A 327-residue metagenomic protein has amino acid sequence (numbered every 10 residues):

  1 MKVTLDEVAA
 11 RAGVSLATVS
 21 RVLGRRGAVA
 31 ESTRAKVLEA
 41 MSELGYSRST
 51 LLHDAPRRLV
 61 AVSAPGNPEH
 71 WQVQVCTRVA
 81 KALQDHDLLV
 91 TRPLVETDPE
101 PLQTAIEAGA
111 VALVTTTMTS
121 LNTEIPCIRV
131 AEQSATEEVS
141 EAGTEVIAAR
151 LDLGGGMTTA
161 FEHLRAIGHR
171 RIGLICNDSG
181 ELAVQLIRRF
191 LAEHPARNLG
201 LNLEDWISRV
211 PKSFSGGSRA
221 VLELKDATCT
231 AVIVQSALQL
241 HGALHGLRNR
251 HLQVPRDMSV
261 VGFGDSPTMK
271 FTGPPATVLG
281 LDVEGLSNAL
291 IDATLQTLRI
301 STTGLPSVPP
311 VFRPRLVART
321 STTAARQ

Functional and structural regions predicted by a protein language model:
M1-P56, R326: N-terminal helix-turn-helix DNA-binding module of bacterial transcription factors
T18-S20, L52-P68, R171-D178: Short beta-strand segments enriched in small/hydrophobic residues
R57-E162: Alpha-helical recognition/docking segments in bacterial nutrient-uptake and carbohydrate-utilization systems
A61, I106-T117, R171-C176, I207 (+2 more regions): Periplasmic-binding protein-like
L83-V95, G173-L174, R189, E193-S215: Short beta-strand elements in bilobed, periplasmic/extracellular small-molecule ligand-binding domains
S134-E137, A142-L174, V184, F214-L222 (+2 more regions): Hydrophobic alpha-helical segments within soluble ligand-binding/sensing domains
T158-L199, G304-T322: An alpha-beta-alpha
E223-Q327: Flexible loop/turn connectors
